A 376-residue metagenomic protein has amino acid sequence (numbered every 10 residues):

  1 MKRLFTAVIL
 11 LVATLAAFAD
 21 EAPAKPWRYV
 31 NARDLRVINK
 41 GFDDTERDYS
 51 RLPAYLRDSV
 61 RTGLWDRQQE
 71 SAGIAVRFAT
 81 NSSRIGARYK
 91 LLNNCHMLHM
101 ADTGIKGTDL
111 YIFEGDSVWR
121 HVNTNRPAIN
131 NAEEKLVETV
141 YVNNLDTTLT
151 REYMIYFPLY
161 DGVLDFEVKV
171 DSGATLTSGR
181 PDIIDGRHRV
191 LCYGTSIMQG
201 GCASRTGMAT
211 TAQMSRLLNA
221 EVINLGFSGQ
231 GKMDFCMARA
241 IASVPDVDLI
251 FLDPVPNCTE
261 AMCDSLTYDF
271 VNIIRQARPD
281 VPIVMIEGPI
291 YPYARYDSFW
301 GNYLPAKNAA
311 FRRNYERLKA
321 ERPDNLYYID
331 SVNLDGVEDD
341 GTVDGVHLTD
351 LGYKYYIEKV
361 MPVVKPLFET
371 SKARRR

Functional and structural regions predicted by a protein language model:
M1-A24: Bacterial Sec-dependent N-terminal signal peptides
A17-R189, K365-R376: N-terminal secretory targeting modules
M97-H99, G200-M208, N302-P305: Glycine- and acidic-residue-enriched helix-capping/strand-helix junction motifs
R187-T211, S228: Catalytic nucleophile-elbow at a beta strand-turn-alpha helix junction centered on a G-D-S/GDSL motif, marking
C202, M214, K232-D269, I273-R275 (+1 more regions): Oxyanion-hole/transition-state-stabilizing segment in secreted/luminal serine hydrolases and related acyltransferases
T211-N224, E316-R317: Short helix-loop-beta junction
Y291-D330, Y355: Substrate-gating cap/lid alpha-helix
V343-R376: Histidine-centered active-site loop/cap adjacent to the catalytic His in serine esterases/O-acetyl transfer systems
